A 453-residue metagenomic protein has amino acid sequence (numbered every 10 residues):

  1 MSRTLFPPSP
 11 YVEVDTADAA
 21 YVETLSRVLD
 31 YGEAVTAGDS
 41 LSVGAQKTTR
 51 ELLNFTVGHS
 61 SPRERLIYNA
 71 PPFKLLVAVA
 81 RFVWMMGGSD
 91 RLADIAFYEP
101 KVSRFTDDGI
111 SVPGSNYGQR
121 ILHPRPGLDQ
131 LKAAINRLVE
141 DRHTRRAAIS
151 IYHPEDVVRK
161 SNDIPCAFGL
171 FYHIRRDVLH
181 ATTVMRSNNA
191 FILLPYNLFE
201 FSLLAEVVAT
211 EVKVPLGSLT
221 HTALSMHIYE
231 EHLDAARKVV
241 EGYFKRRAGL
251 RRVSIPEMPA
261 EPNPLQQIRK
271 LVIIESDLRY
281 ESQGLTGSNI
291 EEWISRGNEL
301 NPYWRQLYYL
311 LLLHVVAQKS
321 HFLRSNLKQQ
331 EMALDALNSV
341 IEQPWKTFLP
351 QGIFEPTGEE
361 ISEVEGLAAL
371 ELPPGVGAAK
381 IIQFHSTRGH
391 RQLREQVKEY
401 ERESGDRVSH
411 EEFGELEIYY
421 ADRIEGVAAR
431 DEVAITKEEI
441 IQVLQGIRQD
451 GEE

Functional and structural regions predicted by a protein language model:
M1, A379, R448-E453: Short intrinsically disordered terminal tails
M1-G375: Terminal, non-catalytic protein-protein interaction segments that mediate quaternary/complex assembly
A336, K380-I381, Q392, Q396-E403 (+4 more regions): Charge-rich, solvent-exposed alpha-helical interaction surfaces
E403-H410, G426-A434: Charged, low-complexity interaction regions
E432-E452: Flexible loop/turn and low-complexity linker elements, especially glycine-anchored beta turns and charged/proline-rich
